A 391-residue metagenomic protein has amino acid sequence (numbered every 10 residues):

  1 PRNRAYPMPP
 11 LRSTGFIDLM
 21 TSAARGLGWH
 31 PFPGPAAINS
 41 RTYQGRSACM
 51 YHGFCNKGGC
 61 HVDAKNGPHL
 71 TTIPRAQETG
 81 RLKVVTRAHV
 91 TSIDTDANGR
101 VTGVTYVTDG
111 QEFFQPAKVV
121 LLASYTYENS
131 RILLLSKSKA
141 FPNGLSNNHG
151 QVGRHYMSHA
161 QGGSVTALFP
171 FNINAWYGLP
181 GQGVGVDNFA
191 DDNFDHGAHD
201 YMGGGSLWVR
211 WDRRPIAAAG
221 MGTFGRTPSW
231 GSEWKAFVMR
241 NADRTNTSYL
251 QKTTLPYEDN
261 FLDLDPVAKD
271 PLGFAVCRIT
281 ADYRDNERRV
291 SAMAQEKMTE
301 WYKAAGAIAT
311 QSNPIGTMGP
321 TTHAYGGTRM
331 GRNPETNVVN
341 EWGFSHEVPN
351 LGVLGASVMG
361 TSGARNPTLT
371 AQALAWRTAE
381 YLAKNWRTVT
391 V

Functional and structural regions predicted by a protein language model:
P1-H89, T317-P320: Conserved redox-cofactor binding core of oxidoreductases
S13-F16, K65, H69, V290-A294 (+2 more regions): Hydrophobic (often cysteine-bearing) scaffold residues that line and stabilize catalytic clefts of nucleotide/cofactor
G34, A48-C55, T91-D94, D243-T254 (+3 more regions): A glycine-rich dinucleotide-binding beta-alpha-beta segment and adjacent secondary-structure elements that constitute
C60-G67, T108, E112, N143-N147 (+2 more regions): Alpha-helix capping and helix-loop boundary segments enriched in small/acidic/polar residues
T79, A88, S92-D96, V104-Y177 (+3 more regions): Glycine-rich loop(s) and the adjacent beta-strand/alpha-helix scaffold that form part
G99-T105, R244-T247: Short, hydrophobic/aromatic-rich segments at coil-to-beta transitions
H149-C277, D285, A324, H346 (+1 more regions): FAD cofactor-binding and catalytic pocket of flavoenzymes
T361-L382: A conserved FAD-binding loop/helix module that cradles the flavin
